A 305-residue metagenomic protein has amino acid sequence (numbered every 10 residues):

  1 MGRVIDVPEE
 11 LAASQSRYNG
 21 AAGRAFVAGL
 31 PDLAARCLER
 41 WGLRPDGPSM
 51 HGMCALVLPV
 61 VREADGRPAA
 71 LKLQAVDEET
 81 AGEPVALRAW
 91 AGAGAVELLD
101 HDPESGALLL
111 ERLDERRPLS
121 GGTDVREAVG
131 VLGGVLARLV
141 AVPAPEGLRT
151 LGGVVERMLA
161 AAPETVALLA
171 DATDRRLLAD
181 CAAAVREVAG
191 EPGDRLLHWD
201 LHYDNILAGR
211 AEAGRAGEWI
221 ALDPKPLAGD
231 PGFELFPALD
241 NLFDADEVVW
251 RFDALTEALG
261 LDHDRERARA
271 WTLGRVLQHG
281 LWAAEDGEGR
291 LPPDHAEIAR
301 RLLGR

Functional and structural regions predicted by a protein language model:
M1-A95, G209-E218, R301-R305: Conserved NTP-binding catalytic cores of kinases and kinase-like/nucleotidyltransferase enzymes across multiple kinase
G2-D6, A12, R117-R176, G193-D194 (+1 more regions): A cross-family kinase active-site recognition segment
Q15-A21, L168-L169, W250, H279-R305: ATP/Mg2+ or Mg2+-diphosphate-binding catalytic cores that bind nucleotide phosphates or diphosphates via glycine-rich
A25-A34, A144-W199, G209-G217: An alpha-helical support segment within catalytic cores of ATP-dependent transferases
P31, A64-E111, R116-L139, D246: A conserved alpha-helical element in kinase catalytic cores
S49-M50, C54-R62, A70-L71, L98 (+1 more regions): Active-site acidic catalytic loop and adjacent metal/ATP-binding pocket of ATP-dependent phosphoryl transfer enzymes
E63, V76, G92, G106-V125 (+3 more regions): A glycine-centered beta->alpha junction motif in the catalytic cores of kinase/phosphotransferase enzymes
A208-R265: Active-site Asp-x-Gly
